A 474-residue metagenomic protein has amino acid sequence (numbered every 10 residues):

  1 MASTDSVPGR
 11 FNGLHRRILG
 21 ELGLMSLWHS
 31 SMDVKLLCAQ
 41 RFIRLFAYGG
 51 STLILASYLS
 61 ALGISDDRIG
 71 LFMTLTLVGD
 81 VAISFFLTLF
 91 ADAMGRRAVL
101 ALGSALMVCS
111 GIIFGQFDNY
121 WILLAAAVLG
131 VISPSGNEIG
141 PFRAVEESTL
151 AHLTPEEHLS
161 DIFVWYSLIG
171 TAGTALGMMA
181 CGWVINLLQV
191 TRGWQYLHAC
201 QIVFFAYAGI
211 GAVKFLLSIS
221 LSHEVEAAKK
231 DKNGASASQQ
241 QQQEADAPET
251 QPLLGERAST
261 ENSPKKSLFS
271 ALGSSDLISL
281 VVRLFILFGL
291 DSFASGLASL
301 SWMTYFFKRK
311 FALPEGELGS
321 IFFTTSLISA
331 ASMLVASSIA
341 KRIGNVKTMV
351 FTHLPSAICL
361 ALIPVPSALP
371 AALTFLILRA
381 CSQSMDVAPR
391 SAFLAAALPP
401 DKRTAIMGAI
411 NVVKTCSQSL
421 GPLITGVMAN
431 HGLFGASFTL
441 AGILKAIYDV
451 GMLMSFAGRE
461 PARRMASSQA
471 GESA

Functional and structural regions predicted by a protein language model:
S3-S31, V225-S292, R309: Juxtamembrane intracellular "pre-TM" segments in multi-pass secondary transporters
L14-H15, I210-E226, T439-A474: Multi-pass alpha-helical transporter architecture, strongest for 12-TM Major Facilitator/SLC carriers used
I18-A82, L280-F288, S292-I321: Helix-loop boundary and gating motifs at the non-cytosolic
F42, S110-G111, D118-P141, T149 (+1 more regions): Hydrophobic core of transmembrane alpha-helices in multi-pass small-molecule transporters, especially MFS/SLC-type
A82-R96, I185, S332-N345, A429-N430: Helix-to-loop junctions at the C-terminal end of transmembrane segments in multipass secondary transporters
A82-Y120: Conserved MFS/SLC helix-loop-helix module at the cytosolic interface between two early adjacent transmembrane helices
A98-I113, K347-L362, G442: Structural signature of the two symmetry-related core transmembrane helices
S160-N186, V413-G421: Glycine-rich segments within core transmembrane alpha-helices of 12-TM secondary carriers
